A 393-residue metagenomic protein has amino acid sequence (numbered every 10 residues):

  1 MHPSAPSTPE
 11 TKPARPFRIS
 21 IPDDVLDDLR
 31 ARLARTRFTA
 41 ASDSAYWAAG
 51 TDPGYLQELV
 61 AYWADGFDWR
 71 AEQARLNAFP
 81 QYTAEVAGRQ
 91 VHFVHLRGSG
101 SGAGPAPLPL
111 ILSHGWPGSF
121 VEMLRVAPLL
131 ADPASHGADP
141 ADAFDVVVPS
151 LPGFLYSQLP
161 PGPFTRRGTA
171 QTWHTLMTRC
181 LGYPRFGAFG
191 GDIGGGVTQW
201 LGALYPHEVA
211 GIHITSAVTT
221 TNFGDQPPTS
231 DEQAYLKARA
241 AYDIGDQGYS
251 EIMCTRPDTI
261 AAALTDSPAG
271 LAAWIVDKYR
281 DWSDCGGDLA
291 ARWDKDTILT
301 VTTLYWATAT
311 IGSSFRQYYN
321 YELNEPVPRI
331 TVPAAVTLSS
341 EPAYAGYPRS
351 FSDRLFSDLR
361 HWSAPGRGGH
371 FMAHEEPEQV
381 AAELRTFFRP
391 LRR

Functional and structural regions predicted by a protein language model:
H2-D27, R32-L33, R37, E208-L304: Alpha/beta-hydrolase
L26-G98, W306, S313-N324: Non-catalytic accessory segments flanking enzyme active sites
W69-A71, V121, H136-A138, D142 (+5 more regions): Glycine-rich "HGGG/HGxG" loop immediately N-terminal to the catalytic nucleophile of the alpha/beta-hydrolase
G102, W116-M123, A127, A131-H136 (+1 more regions): Short substrate-entry loop that stabilizes the transition state in hydrolases
A106-G115: Short beta-strand element of the alpha/beta-hydrolase
P117, P152-L155, T219, G369: Alpha/beta-hydrolase active-site loop signature
L129, P133-S135, C180-A234: Conserved hydrolase catalytic core segment
M253-R393: C-terminal subdomain of alpha/beta-hydrolase-fold enzymes, centered on the catalytic histidine and its supporting
